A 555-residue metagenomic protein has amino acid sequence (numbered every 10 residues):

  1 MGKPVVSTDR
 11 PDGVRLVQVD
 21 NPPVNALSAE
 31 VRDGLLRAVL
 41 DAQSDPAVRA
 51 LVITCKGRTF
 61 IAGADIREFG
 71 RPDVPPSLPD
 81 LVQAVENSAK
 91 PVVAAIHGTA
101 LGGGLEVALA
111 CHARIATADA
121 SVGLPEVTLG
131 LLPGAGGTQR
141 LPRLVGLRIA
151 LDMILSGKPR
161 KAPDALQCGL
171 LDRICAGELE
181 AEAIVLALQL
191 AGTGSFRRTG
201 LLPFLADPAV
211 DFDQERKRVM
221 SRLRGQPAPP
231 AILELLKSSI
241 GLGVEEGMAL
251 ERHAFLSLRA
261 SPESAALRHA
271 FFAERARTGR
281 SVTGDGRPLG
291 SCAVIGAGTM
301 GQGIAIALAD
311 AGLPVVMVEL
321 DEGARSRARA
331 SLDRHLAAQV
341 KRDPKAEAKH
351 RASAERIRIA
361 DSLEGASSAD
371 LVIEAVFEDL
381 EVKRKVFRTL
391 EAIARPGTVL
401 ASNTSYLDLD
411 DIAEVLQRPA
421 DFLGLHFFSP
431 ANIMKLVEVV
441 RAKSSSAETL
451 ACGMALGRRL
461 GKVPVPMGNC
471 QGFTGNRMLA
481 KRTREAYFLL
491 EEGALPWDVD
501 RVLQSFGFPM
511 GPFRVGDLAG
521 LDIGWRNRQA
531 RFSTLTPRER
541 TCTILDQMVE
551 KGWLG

Functional and structural regions predicted by a protein language model:
D12-D20, E30-P72, Q83-H97, T117-S121 (+1 more regions): A structural preference for short, pocket-lining loop segments at secondary-structure junctions
D20, R32, P72-S77, Q83 (+4 more regions): N-terminal glycine-rich phosphate-binding loop for ADP-containing cofactors
T54, A95, G123-P125, A360 (+1 more regions): Solvent-exposed beta-strand sheet faces enriched in polar/charged residues
R58-A62, L101-G102, L407-D408: Short, active-site-adjacent cap segments at secondary-structure transitions
G102, A120-P125: Short glycine/proline-centered loop/turn elements that form peptide/ligand docking sites
